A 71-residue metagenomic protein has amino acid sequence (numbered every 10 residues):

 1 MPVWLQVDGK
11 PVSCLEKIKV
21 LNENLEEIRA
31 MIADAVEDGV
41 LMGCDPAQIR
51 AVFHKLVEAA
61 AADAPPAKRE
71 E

Functional and structural regions predicted by a protein language model:
M1-A33, E37, D63: N-terminal acidic leader/helix
D34-P65: Short, charge-rich amphipathic interface segments used for partner binding and complex assembly
K68-E71: Short acidic DE-rich linear segments
